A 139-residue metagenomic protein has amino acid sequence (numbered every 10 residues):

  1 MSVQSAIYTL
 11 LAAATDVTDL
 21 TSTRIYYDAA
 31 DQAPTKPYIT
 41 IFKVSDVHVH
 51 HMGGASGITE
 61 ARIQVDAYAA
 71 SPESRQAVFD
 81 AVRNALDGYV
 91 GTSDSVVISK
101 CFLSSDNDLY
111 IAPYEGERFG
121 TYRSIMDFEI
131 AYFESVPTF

Functional and structural regions predicted by a protein language model:
M1-A55, Y89-F102, T138-F139: Small/polar-rich, solvent-exposed N-terminal microdomains that initiate assembly or binding
A6, L10, A77, A81-A85: Long, highly charged amphipathic alpha-helices
T21, A30, Y68, D108-Y110 (+1 more regions): Intrinsically disordered, low-complexity regions of eukaryotic proteins
V49, E73-R75, E134-T138: Residue-level signal for secondary-structure boundary sites
M52-I58, E115-F119: Short, solvent-exposed beta-strand/turn "edge" segments of beta-rich domains on protein surfaces
G57-R75, V82, Y122-Y132: Oligomerization/assembly interface segments of phage tail-like spikes and tubes
N84-F133: Acidic-leaning, charged glycine-interspersed low-complexity segments
